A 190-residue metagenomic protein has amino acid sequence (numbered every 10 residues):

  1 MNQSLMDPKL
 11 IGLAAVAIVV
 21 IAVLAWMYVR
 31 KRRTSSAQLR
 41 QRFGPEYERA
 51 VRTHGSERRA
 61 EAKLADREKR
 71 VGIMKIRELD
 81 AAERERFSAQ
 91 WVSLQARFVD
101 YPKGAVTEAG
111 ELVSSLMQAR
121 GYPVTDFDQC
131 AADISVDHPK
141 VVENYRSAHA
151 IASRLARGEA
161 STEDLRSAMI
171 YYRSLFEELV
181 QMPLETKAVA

Functional and structural regions predicted by a protein language model:
M1-I18: Feature marks short, highly hydrophobic, charge-poor N-terminal signal-anchor/signal peptide-like helices that anchor
V20-T34: Cytosolic-side junction of a single-pass transmembrane alpha-helix
R32-N144, A148-A160: Elongated extramembrane "stalk/tether" segments
S147-A190: Extracytoplasmic/periplasmic C-terminal soluble domains
